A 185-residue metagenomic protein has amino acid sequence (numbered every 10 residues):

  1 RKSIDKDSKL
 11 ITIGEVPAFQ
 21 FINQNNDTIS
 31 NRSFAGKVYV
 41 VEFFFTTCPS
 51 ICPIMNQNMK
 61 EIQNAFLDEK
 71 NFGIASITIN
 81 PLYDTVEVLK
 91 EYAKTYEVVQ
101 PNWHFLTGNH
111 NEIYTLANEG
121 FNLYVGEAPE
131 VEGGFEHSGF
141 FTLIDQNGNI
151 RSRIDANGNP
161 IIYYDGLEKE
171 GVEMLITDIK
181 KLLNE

Functional and structural regions predicted by a protein language model:
R1-Q20, E185: N-terminal targeting signals for export/organelle localization
V16-P17, Y39, S138-F140: Short loop/turn microsegments at loop-to-beta-strand junctions
I29-M59, I74-S76: Short active-site neighborhood of thiol/selenol oxidoreductases, capturing the structured segment around
N56-L116: Structural microenvironment flanking redox-active thiols in thiol-disulfide oxidoreductases
W103, Y114, F121, V125-G126 (+1 more regions): Structural micro-motif
E130-E185: Thiol-/selenol-based redox modules, centered on thioredoxin-like and closely related oxidoreductase domains
